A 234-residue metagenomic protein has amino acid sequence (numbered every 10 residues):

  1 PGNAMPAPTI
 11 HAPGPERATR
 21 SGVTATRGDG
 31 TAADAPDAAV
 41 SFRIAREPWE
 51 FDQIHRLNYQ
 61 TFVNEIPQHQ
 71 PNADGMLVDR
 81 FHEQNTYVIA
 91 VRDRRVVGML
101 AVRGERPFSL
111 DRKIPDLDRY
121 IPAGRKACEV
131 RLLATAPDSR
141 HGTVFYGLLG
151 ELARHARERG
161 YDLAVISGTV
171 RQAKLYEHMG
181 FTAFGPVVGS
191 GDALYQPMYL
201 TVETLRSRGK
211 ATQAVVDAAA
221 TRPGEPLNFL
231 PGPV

Functional and structural regions predicted by a protein language model:
P1-D37: Short acidic N-proximal helix/loop "leader" segments that mark the beginning of a domain or an inter-domain linker
P8, D29-R80, Y87-R92, V96-V97: Short amphipathic alpha-helix that is part of the acyltransferase structural core
Q70-L77, F81-Q84, F108-R119: Short acidic (Asp/Glu) patches
I89-Y120: Short, His- and charge-rich active-site/binding loops that engage polyanionic ligands
V102, R159, F229-P233: Structured alpha-helical
L110-V202: Acyl-donor binding region in acyl/amide transferases
G191-A220: C-terminal "cap" of GNAT-fold acetyltransferases
V215-V234: Short, cationic low-complexity segments
